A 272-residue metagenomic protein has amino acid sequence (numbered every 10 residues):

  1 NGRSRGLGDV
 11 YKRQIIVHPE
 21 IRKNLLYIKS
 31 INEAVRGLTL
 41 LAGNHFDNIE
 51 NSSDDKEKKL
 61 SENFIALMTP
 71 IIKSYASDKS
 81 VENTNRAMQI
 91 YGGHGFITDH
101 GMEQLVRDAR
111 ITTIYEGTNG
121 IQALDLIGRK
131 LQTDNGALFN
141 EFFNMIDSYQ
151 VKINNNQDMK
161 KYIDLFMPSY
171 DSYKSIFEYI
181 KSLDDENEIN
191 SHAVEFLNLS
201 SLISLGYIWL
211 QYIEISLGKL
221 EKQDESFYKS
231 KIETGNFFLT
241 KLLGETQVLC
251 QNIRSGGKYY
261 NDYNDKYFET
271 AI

Functional and structural regions predicted by a protein language model:
N1-Y11: Single conserved hydrophobic/aromatic residue that forms the stacking wall/gate of nucleotide- or nucleobase-binding
R5, I31-G37, H45-K59, N63 (+5 more regions): Secondary-structure transition/capping motifs at alpha-helix termini and the adjoining loop/turn into the next element
D9-N24, S30: Terminal amphipathic helices with adjacent charged low-complexity linkers/tails
L26-K29, P70, S77, M167: Short amphipathic alpha-helical segments with heptad-repeat character
I31, L38-L41, K79-N83, F142-M145 (+3 more regions): Amphipathic, well-ordered alpha-helical segments in soluble domains
E33-K73, F177-A193, Y212-K222, S226: C-terminal helix-coil-helix/basic helical segment that borders enzyme active sites and/or dimer interfaces and provides
N63-F143, F237-E269: Alpha-helix capping/hinge segments and adjacent helical runs
T133, Y149-I272: C-terminal amphipathic alpha-helical interaction region
